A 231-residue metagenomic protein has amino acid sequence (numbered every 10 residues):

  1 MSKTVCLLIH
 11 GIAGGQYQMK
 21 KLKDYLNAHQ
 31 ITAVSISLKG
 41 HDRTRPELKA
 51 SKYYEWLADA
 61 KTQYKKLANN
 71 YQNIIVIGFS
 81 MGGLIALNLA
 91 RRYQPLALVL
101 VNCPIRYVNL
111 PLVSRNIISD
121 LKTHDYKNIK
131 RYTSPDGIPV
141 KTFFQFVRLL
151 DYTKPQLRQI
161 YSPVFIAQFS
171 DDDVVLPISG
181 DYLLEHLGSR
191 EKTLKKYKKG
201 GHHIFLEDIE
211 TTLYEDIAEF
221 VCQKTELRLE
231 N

Functional and structural regions predicted by a protein language model:
I12-K23: The serine-hydrolase catalytic nucleophile loop
N27-R45: Conserved alpha/beta-hydrolase
G78-G82, A86: Gly/Ala-rich beta-loop-alpha elbow adjacent to hydrolase catalytic centers
V99-N109: Active-site nucleophile loop of the alpha/beta-hydrolase fold
I160, I166-Q168, D172: Short beta-strand/loop motif that positions the catalytic acidic residue of the alpha/beta-hydrolase fold
S162, L176-E185: Short alpha-helix in the alpha/beta-hydrolase fold that links the catalytic acid
L187-H203: Catalytic histidine neighborhood in serine/cysteine hydrolases with alpha/beta-hydrolase-type architecture
K199-N231: Catalytic active-site module of serine/aspartate enzymes centered on a nucleophile-bearing elbow/loop
